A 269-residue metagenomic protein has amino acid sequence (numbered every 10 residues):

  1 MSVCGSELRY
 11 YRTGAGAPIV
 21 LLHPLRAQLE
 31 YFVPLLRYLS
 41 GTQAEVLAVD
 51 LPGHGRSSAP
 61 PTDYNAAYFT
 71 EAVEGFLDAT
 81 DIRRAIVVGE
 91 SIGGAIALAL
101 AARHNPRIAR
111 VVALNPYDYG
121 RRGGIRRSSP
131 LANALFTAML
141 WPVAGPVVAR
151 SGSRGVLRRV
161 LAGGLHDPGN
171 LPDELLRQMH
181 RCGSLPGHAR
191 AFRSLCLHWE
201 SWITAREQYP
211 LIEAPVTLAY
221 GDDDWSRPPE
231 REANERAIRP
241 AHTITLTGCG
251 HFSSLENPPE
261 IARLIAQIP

Functional and structural regions predicted by a protein language model:
M1-I19, G41-A44, I82-R83, I265 (+1 more regions): Alpha/beta-hydrolase fold catalytic core
Y11, L47-I92, G124-R127, R263: Active-site loop/oxyanion-hole signature of alpha/beta-hydrolase fold enzymes
Y11-R56: Conserved HGGG/HGGXW glycine-rich cap/lid loop of the alpha/beta-hydrolase fold
L39, L211, P215-C249: Conserved loop-alpha-helix segment in the C-terminal half of the alpha/beta-hydrolase fold that carries the catalytic
G94-N105, V111: Short glycine-enriched nucleophile-adjacent loop and the immediately C-terminal alpha-helix near the catalytic center
A102, V111-V143: Flexible "cap/lid" loop of the alpha/beta hydrolase fold
G123-I125, V148-L211: Conserved alpha/beta-hydrolase catalytic His-Asp/Glu region
C249-A262: Catalytic histidine-centered segment of alpha/beta-hydrolase-like enzymes
